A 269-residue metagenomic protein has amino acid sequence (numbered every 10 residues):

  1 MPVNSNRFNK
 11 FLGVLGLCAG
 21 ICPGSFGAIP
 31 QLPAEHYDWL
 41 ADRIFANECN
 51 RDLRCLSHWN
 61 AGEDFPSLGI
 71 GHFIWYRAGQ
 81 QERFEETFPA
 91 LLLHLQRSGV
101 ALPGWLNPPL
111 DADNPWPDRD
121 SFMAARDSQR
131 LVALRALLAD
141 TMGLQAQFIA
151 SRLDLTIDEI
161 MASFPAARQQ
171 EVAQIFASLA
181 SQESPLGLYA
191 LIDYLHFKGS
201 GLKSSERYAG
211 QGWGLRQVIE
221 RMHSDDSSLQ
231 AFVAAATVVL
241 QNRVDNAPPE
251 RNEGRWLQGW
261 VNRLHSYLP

Functional and structural regions predicted by a protein language model:
P2-G13: Bacterial N-terminal signal peptides that target proteins for export
L12-C22: Bacterial N-terminal signal peptides
G24-F26: Membrane-interface motif at the C-terminal end of an N-terminal transmembrane signal
A28-P269: Cell-wall polysaccharide-cleaving catalytic domain and substrate-binding groove, primarily in peptidoglycan/chitin
